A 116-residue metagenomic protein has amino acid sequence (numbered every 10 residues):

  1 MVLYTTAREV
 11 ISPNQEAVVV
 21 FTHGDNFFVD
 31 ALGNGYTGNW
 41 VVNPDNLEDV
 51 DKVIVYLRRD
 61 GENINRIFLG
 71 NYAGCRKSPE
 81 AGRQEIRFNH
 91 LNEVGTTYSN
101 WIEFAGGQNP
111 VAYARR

Functional and structural regions predicted by a protein language model:
V2-R116: Structured alpha/beta reader/binder surfaces that contact nucleic acids or chromatin modification marks
